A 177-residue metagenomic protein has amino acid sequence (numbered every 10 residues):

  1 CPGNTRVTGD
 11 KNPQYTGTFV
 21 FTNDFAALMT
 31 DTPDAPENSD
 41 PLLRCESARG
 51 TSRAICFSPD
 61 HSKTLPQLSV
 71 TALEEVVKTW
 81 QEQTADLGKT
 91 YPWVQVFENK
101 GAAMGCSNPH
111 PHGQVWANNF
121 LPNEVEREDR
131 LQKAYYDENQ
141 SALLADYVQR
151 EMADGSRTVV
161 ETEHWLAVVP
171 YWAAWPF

Functional and structural regions predicted by a protein language model:
C1-F177: HIT superfamily nucleotide-processing domains
